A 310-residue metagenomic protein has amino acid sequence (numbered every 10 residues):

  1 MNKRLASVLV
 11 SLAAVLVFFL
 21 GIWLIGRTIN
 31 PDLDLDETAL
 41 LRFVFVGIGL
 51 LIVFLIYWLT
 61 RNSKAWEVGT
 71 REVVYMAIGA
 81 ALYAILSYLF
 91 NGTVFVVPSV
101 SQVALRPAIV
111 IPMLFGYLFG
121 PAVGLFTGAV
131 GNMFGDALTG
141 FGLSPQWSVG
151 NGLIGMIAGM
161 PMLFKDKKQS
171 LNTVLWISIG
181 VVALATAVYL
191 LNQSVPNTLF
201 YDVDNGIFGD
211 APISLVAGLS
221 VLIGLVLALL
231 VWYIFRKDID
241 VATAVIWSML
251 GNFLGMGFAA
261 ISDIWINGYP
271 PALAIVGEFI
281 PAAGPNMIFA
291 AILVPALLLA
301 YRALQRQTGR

Functional and structural regions predicted by a protein language model:
M1-R310: Loop-helix junctions at membrane interfaces
